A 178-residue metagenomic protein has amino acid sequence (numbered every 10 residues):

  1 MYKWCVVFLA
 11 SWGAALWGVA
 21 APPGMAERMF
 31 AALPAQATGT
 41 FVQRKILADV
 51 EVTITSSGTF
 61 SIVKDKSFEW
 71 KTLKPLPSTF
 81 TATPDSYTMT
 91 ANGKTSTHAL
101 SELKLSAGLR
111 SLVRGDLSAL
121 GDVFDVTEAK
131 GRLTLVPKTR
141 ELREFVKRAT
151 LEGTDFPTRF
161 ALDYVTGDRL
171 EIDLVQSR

Functional and structural regions predicted by a protein language model:
M1-W4: Positively charged n-region of N-terminal signal peptides that target proteins for export
V6-A15: Bacterial N-terminal signal peptides
W17-R28: Cleaved targeting-peptide boundary
A32-E51: A short, Trp-centered hydrophobic/proline-enriched beta-strand micro-motif
Q43-K45, K66, T72-L76, P84-S86 (+5 more regions): A mature extracytoplasmic/lumenal domain signature
V50-I54, T59-K74, S78-A82, M89 (+1 more regions): Structural recognition of beta-strand segments within beta-rich domains
M89-G115: Acidic/charged, solvent-exposed loop-and-adjacent secondary-structure segments enriched in E/D, K/R, S/T, and G/P
G121, E128-R178: Gly/Pro-enriched, hydrophobic low-complexity segments that function as extracytoplasmic propeptides/linkers
